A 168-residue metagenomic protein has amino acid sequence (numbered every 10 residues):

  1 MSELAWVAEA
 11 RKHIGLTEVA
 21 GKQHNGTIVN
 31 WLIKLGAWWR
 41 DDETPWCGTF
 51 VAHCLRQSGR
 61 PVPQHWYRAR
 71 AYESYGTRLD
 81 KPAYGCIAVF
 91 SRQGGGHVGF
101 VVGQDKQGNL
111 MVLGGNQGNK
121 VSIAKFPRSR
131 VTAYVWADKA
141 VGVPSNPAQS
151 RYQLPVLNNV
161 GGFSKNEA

Functional and structural regions predicted by a protein language model:
M1-R60, V143-A168: N-terminal capping segments
S2-L4, A52, R60-S122: ...with weaker cross-activation on analogous glycine-rich loops/strands in unrelated enzymes
K12, G115, W136: Active-site donor-binding loop signature of nucleotide-sugar glycosyltransferases
V19, H24, S74, G94 (+4 more regions): Intrinsically disordered, low-complexity segments enriched in small/polar residues
A20, N109, S122-I123, P144: Short acidic, gly/pro-rich beta-turn/loop elements at beta-sheet edges and active-site/ligand-binding grooves
N25-G26, R68, P127: Helix N-terminus capping/helix-initiation residues
G26-N30, L79-D80, Y84, A124 (+1 more regions): Type III/flagellar secretion export determinants
A124-Q153: Intrinsically disordered, low-complexity, charged/polar segments
